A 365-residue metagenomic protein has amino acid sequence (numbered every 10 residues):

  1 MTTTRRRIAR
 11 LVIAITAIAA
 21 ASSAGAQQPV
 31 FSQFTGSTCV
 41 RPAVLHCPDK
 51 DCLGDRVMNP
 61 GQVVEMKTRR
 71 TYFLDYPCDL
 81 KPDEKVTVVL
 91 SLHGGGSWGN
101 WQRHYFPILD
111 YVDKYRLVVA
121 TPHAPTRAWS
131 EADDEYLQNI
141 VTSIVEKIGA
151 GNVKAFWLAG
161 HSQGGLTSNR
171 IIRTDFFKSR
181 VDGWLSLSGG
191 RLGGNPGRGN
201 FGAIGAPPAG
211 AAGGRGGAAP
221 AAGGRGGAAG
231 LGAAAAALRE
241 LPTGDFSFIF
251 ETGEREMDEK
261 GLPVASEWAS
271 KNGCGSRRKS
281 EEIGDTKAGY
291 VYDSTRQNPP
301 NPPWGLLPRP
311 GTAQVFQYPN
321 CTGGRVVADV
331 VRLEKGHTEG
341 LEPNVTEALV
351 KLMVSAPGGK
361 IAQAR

Functional and structural regions predicted by a protein language model:
T2-V12: Bacterial N-terminal signal peptides that target proteins for export
V12-A20: Bacterial N-terminal signal peptides
A26-V88, E135, K154-L185, G189-A236 (+5 more regions): A domain-start/cap signature at the N-terminus of enzymes
L80-W129, G193-G194, D258, T338-E339: Short substrate-entry loop that stabilizes the transition state in hydrolases
A128-G149, R170: Alpha/beta-hydrolase active-site loop
P242-F248, G323-V327: Short, proline-enriched alpha-helix->beta-strand connector loops that line the catalytic pocket of alpha/beta-hydrolase
F250-T252: Short beta-strand/loop motif that positions the catalytic acidic residue of the alpha/beta-hydrolase fold
